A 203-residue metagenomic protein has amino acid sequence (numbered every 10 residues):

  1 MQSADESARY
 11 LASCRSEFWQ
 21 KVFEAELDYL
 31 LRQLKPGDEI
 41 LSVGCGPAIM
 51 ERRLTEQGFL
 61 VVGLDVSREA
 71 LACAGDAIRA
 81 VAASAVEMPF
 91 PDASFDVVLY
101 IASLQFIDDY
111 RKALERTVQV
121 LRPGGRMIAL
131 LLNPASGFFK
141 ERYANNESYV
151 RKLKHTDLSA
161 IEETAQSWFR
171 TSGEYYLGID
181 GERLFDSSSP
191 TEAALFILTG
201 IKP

Functional and structural regions predicted by a protein language model:
M1-K35, I49-R53: Conserved class I S-adenosyl-L-methionine
L41-E87: Class I SAM-dependent methyltransferase SAM/SAH-binding core
L99: A conserved beta-strand element that flanks and buttresses the S-adenosyl-L-methionine
A102-Q105: Short catalytic micro-motifs in class I SAM-dependent methyltransferases
R111-P123: A short glycine-rich, Lys/Arg-flanked "PGG" loop and its adjoining helix->strand segment in the class I
R126-H155: Conserved class I S-adenosyl-L-methionine
K152-Y175: Short alpha-helix
R183-P203: Core SAM-dependent methyltransferase catalytic element
